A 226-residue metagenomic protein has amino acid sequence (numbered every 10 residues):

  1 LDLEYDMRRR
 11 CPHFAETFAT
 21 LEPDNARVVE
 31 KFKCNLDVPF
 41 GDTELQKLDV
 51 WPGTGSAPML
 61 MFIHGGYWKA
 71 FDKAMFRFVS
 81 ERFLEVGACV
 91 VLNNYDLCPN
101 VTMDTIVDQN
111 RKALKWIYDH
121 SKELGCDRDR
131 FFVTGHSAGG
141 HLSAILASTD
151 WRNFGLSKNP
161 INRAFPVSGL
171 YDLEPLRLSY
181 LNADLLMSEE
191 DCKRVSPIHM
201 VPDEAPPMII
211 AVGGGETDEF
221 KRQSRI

Functional and structural regions predicted by a protein language model:
D2-G55: N-terminal cap/lid segment of alpha/beta-hydrolase-fold proteins
W51, F62-I63, T134, V167 (+1 more regions): Short hydrophobic segments within beta-strands
A57-G66: Short beta-strand element of the alpha/beta-hydrolase
F71-S80, V91-F132: Catalytic nucleophile-loop/oxyanion-hole region of alpha/beta-hydrolase and closely related hydrolase-like folds
K112-Y180, C192-K193: Primarily recognizes the serine-hydrolase "nucleophile elbow" in alpha/beta-hydrolase and SGNH/GDSL folds
L156-K158, R163-R177, E189-R225: The feature captures the conserved acid-bearing segment of alpha/beta-hydrolase catalytic domains
